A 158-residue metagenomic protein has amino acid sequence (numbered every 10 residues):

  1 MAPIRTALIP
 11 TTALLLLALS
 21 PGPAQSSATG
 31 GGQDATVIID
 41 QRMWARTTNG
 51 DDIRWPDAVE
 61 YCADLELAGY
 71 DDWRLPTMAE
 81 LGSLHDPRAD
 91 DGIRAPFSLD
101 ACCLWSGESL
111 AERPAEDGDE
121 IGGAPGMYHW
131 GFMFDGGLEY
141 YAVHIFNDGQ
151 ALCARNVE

Functional and structural regions predicted by a protein language model:
M1-T11: Bacterial N-terminal signal peptides that target proteins for export
I9-S20: Bacterial N-terminal signal peptides
A24-W73, Q150-A154: Extracellular adhesion/carbohydrate-recognition regions
W44, E139-Y140: Short, isolated positions in well-ordered beta-strands
V59-D71, M78-F134: An exposed tryptophan-centered "aromatic clamp" motif
Y141-E158: Short, structured beta-strand segments at or near domain termini in extracellular proteins/domains
